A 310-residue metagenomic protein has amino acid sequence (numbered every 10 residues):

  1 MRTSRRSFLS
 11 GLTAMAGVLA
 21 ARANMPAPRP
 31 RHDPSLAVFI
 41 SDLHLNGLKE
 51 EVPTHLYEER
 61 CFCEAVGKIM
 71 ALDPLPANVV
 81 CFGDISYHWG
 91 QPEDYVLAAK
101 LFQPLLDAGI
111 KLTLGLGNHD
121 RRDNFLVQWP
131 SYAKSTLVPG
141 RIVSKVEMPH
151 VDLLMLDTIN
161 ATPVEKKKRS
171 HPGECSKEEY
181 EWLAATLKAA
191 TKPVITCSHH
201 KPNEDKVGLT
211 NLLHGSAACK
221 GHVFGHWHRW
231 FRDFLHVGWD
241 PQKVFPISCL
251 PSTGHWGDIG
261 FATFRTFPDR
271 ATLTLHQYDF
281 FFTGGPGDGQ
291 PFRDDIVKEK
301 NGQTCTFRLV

Functional and structural regions predicted by a protein language model:
M1-A16: N-terminal secretory signal peptides and thylakoid transit peptides that target proteins across membranes
A21-A23: Boundary at the C-terminal end of the N-terminal hydrophobic targeting segment
M25-E93, A185: N-terminal active-site segment of His-dependent metallophosphoesterases
R29, Q91-W182, G208-G221, R232-L250 (+4 more regions): Extended active-site neighborhood of metal-dependent phosphoesterases/phosphodiesterases
I40-S41, V79-G83, K111-G117, I195-H199 (+2 more regions): Active-site neighborhood of phospho(di)ester-bond hydrolases with catalytic His/Asp-centered motifs
L43-N46, I85-H88, N118-R122, I159-T162 (+4 more regions): Solvent-exposed loop/turn segments at secondary-structure junctions within structured extracellular/periplasmic domains
A185-P202: Short acidic, glycine-rich surface-loop motifs adjacent to enzyme active sites
R270-V310: Acidic, His/Gly-rich catalytic cores of divalent-metal-dependent hydrolytic chemistry
